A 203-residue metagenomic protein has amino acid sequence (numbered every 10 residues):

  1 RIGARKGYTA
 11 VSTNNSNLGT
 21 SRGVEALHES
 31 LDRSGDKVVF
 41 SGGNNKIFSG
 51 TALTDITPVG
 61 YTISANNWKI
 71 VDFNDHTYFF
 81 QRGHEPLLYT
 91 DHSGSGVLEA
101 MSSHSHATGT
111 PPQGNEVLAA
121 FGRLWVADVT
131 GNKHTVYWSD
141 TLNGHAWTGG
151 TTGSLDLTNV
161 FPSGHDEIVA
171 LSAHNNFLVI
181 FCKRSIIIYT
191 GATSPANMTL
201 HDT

Functional and structural regions predicted by a protein language model:
R1-T203: Recognizes the extracellular SEMA beta-propeller fold with strongest preference for semaphorin/plexin SEMA domains
